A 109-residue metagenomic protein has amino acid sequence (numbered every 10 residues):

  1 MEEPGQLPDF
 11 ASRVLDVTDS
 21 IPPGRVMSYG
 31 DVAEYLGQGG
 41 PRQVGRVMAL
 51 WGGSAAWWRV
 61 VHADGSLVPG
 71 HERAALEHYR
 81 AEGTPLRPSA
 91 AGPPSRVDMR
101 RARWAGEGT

Functional and structural regions predicted by a protein language model:
M1-T109: Nucleic acid-binding interface residues in structured DNA/RNA-binding domains, emphasizing the DNA-engaging scaffolds
